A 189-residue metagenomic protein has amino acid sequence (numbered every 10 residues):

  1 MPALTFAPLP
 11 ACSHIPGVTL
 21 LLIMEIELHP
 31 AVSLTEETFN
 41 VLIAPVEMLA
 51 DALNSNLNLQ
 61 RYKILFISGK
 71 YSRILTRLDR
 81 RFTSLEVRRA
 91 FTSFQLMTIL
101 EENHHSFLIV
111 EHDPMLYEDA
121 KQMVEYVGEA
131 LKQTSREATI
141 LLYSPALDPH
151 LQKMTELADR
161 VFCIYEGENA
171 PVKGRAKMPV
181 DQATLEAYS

Functional and structural regions predicted by a protein language model:
M1-S189: N-terminal regions of ATP-driven nucleic-acid and macromolecular assemblies, encompassing P-loop NTP-binding domains
